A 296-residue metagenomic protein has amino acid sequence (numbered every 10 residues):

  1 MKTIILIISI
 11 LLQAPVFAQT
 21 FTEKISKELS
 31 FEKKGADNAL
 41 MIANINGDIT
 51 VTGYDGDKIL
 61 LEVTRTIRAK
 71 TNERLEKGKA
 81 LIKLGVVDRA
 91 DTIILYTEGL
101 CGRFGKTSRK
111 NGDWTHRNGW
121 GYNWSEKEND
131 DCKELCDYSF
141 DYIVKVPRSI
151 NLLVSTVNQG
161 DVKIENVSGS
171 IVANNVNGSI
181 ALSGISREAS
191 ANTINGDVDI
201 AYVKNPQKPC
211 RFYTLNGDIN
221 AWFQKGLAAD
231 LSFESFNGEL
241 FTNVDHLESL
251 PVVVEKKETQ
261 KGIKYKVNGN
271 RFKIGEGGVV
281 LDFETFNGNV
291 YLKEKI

Functional and structural regions predicted by a protein language model:
K2-I8, P15-I296: Intrinsically disordered, low-complexity terminal regions
